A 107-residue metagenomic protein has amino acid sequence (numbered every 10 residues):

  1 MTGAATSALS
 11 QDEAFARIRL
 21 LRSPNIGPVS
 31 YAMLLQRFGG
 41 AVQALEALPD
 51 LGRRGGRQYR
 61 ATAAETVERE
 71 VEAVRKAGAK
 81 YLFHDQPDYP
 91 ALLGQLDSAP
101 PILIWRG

Functional and structural regions predicted by a protein language model:
M1-G107: Short, positively charged patches
